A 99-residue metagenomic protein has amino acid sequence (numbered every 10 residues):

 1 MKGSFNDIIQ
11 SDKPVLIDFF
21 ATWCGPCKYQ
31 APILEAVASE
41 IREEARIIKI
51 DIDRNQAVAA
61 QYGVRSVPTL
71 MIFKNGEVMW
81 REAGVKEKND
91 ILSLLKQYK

Functional and structural regions predicted by a protein language model:
M1-P14, Q56: A short beta-strand-turn-helix
D12-K13, F20-W23, S66: Short pre-active-site segment immediately N-terminal to redox-active cysteine/selenocysteine motifs in thiol-based
L16-I17, I47, L70: Hydrophobic beta-strand anchors of alpha/beta hydrolase catalytic cores
C24-C27, L70: The canonical Cys-X-X-Cys-His
K28-E40: Typically the conserved alpha-helix immediately C-terminal to a functionally engaged Cys/Sec in thioredoxin-like
I52-V58: Structural microenvironment flanking redox-active thiols in thiol-disulfide oxidoreductases
Y62-M71: Structural micro-motif
K74-K99: Non-catalytic, surface beta->alpha helical segment in thiol-disulfide oxidoreductase systems
